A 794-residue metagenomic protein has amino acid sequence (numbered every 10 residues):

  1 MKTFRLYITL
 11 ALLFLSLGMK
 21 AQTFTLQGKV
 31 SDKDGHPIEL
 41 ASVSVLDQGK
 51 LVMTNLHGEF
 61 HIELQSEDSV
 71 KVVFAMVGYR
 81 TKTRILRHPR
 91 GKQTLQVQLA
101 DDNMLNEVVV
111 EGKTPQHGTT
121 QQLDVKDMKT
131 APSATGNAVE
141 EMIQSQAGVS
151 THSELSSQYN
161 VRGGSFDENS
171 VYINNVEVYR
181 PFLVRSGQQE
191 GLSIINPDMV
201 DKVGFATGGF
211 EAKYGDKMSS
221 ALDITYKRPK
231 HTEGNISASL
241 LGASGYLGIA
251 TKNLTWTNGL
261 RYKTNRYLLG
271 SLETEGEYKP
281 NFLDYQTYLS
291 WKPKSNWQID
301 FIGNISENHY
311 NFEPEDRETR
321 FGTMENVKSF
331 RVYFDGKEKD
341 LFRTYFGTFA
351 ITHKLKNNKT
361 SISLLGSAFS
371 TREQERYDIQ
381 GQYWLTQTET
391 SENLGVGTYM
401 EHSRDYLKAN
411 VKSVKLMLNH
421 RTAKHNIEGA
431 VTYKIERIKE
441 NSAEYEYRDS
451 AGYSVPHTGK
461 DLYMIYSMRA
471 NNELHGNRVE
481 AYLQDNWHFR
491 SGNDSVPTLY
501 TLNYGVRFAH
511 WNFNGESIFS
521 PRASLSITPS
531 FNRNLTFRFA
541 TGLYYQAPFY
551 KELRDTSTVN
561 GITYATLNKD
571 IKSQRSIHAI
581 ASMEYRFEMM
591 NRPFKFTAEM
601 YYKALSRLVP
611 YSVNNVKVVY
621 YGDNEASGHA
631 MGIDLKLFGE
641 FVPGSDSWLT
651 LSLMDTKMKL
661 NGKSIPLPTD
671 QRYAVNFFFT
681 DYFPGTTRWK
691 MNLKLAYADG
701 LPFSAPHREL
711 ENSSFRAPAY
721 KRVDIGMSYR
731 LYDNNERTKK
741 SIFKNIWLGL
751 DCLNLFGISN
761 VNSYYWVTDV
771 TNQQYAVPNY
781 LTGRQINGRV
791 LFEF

Functional and structural regions predicted by a protein language model:
S31-D34, A41-L46, A75-R80, P89-P132 (+3 more regions): Short, acidic, small-residue-rich periplasmic hinge/interaction motif at the N-terminus of Gram-negative outer-membrane
H61-E63, E177-F205: Short acidic/polar hinge/loop motifs at secondary-structure boundaries that mediate gating or recognition
Y267, E315-D316, R320, F531-A579 (+3 more regions): Surface-exposed extracellular loop regions of Gram-negative outer-membrane beta-barrel proteins, predominantly
K292-N308, K337-N514, T597-M600, W648: Face-selective signature of the C-terminal outer-membrane beta-barrel domain
S363-S367, E373-Y377, D570-N624, H629 (+2 more regions): Membrane-embedded beta-barrel scaffold of Gram-negative outer-membrane proteins
S403, V411-K415, K572, N591-T650 (+2 more regions): Outer membrane beta-barrel strand-and-loop segments of large Gram-negative receptors, especially TonB-dependent
F489-S491, S495, Y601-A604, D623-S704: Gram-negative outer-membrane beta-barrel transporters
Y697-S704, Y729-F794: C-terminal beta-signal and adjacent terminal beta-strands/loops of Gram-negative outer-membrane beta-barrel proteins
